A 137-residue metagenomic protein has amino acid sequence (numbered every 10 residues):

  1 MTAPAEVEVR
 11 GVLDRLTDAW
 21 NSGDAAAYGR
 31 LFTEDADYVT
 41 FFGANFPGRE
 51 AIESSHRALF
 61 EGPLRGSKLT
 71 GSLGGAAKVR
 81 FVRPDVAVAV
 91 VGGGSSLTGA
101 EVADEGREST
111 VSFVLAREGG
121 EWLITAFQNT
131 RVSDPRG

Functional and structural regions predicted by a protein language model:
M1-E34, L123, P135-R136: Short, low-complexity N-terminal intrinsically disordered segments enriched in polar/charged residues
A3, V7, F46, V102: Charge-dense, low-complexity intrinsically disordered segments
G11-V12, G71-G74, T110: Short, conserved clusters of charged catalytic residues that mark active-site and nucleotide-handling motifs
A25-A87, V91-G92, E105-G106: A solvent-exposed, acidic/Ser-Thr-rich amphipathic alpha-helical stretch
V39, S96-T98, A116: A generic structural motif
A77, G93-S95, T110-V114: Hydrophobic alpha-helical segments of small multi-pass membrane proteins
S95-E105: Short, cysteine-centered beta-strand-loop-beta hairpins and adjacent loop/turn segments enriched in charged/polar
G106-G137: Short beta-strand edge/turn micro-motifs at domain boundaries
